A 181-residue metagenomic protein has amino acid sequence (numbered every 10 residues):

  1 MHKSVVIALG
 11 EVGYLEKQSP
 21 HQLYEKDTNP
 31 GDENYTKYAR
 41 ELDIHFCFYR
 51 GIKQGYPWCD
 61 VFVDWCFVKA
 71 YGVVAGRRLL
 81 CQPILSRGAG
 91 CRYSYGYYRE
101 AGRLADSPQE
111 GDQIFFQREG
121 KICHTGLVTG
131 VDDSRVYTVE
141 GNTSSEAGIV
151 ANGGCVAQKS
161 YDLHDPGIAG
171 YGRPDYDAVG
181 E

Functional and structural regions predicted by a protein language model:
M1-G72, G180: N-terminal capping segments
K3-V6, G102-R103, R118-E181: Aromatic- and glycine-rich peptidoglycan recognition patches
R40, I44-G96, E110-V150: Catalytic cores of peptidoglycan-degrading enzymes
Y95-L104: Short alpha-helix capping/helix-loop boundary micro-motifs
A105-Q109: Short, well-ordered loop/turn sites that connect or cap secondary structure elements
